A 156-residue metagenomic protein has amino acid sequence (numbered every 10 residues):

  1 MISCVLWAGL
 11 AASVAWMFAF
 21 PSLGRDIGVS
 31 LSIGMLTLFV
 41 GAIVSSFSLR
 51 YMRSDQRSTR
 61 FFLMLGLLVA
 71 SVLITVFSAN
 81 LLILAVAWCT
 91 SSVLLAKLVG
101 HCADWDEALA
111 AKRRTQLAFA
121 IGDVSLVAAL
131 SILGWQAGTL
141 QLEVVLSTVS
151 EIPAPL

Functional and structural regions predicted by a protein language model:
M1-L156: ...captures the hydrophobic TM-helix bundle architecture rather than a specific catalytic motif, and can also fire on
